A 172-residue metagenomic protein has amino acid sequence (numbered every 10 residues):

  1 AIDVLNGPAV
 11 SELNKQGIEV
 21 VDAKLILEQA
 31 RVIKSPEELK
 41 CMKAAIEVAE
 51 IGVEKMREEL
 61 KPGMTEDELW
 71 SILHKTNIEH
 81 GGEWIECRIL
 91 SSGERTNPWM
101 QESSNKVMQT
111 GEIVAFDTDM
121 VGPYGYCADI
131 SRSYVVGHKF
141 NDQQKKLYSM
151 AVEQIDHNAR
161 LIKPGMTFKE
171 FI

Functional and structural regions predicted by a protein language model:
A1-I172: Active-site neighborhoods and metal-handling regions in enzymes and metal-associated proteins
